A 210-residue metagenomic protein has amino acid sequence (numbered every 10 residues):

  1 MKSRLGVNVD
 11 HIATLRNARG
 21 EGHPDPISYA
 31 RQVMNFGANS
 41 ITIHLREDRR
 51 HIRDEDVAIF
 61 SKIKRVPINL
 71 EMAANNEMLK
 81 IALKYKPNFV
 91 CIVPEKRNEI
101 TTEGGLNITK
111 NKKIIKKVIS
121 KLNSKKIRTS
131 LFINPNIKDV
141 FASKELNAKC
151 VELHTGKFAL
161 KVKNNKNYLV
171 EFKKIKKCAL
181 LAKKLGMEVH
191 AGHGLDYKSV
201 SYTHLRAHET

Functional and structural regions predicted by a protein language model:
M1-I68, N75, L83-K86: Conserved N-terminal beta1-alpha1 strand-loop-helix module at the mouth
L5-V9, I41-I43, I68-L70, V90-I92 (+3 more regions): Hydrophobic faces of well-ordered beta-strands that scaffold small-molecule active sites in alpha/beta enzyme cores
D10-I12, R46-D48, E71-N75, E95-R97 (+4 more regions): Active-site beta-loop-alpha junctions enriched in small/polar residues
D25-S40, L83-E95, I137-K157: Alpha/beta enzyme core
E47-F60, N76-M78, E99-K117, K138-D139 (+2 more regions): Active-site-adjacent beta->alpha loops and helix N-cap segments on the catalytic face of soluble alpha/beta enzymes
I68-I108: Glycine/small-residue-rich loop that forms an oxyanion/phosphate-binding "nest" at active or ligand-binding sites
I92-L146: Hydrophobic, well-structured mid-protein blocks that either form specific transmembrane helices
T203-T210: Conserved small/polar residues in nucleotide/adenosyl-binding loops
